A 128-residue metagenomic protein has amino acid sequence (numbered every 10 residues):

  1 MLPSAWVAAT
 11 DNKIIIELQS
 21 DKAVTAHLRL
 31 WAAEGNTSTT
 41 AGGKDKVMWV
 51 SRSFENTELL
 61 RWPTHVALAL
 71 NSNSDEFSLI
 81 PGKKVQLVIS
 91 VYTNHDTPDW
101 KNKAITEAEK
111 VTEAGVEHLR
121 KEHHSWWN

Functional and structural regions predicted by a protein language model:
M1-N128: Acidic/polar, glycine-enriched structural segments that form the non-catalytic walls/loops of the carbohydrate-binding
